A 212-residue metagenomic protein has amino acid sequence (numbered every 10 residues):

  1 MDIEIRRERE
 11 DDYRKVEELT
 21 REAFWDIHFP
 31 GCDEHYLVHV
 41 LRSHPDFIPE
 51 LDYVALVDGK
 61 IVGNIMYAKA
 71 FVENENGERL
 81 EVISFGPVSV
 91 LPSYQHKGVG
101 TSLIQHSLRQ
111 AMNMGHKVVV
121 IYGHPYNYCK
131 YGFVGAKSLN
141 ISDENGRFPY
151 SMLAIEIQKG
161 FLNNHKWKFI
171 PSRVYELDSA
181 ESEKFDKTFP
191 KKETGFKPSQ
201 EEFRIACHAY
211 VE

Functional and structural regions predicted by a protein language model:
I3-V16: A short beta-loop-alpha structural element at the N-terminal edge of CoA-dependent acyl/N-acetyltransferase catalytic
E17-T20, F24-V72: Active-site rim helix/loop that mediates acceptor-substrate recognition in acyltransferases
L51, A55, G86-S89, G115-H124: Internal, conserved structured core segments that host functional sites
D58-G59, S93, E156-F161: Short loop segments at secondary-structure junctions
F71-S84, Q95: A conserved beta-turn-beta hairpin within the catalytic core of GNAT-like acetyltransferases that forms part
F85, V90, H96-R109, V120-I121: Conserved acetyl-CoA-binding loop-helix of GNAT-fold acetyltransferases
N113-K117, Y122-R147: Conserved active-site alpha-helix within GNAT-family acetyltransferase domains
F161-E212: Acidic/histidine-enriched, glycine/proline-rich intrinsically disordered or flexible terminal extensions
